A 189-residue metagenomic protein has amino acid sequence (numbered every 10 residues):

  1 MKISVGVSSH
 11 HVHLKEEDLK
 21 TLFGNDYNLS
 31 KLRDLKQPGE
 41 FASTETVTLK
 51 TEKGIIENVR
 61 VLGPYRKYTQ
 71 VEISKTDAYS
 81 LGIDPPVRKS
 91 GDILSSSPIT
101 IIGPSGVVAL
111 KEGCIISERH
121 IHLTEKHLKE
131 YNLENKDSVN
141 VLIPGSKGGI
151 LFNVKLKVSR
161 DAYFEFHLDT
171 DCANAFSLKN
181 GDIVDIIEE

Functional and structural regions predicted by a protein language model:
M1-S4: Extreme N-terminal starter segment of soluble prokaryotic enzymes
G6, H11-E52, E57-P104, A109-K136 (+2 more regions): Short beta-strand-centered segments at strand-helix junctions
V107, P144-G149, E189: Short, charged beta-turn/beta-strand-edge "cap" motif at the junction between a beta-strand and an adjacent loop
